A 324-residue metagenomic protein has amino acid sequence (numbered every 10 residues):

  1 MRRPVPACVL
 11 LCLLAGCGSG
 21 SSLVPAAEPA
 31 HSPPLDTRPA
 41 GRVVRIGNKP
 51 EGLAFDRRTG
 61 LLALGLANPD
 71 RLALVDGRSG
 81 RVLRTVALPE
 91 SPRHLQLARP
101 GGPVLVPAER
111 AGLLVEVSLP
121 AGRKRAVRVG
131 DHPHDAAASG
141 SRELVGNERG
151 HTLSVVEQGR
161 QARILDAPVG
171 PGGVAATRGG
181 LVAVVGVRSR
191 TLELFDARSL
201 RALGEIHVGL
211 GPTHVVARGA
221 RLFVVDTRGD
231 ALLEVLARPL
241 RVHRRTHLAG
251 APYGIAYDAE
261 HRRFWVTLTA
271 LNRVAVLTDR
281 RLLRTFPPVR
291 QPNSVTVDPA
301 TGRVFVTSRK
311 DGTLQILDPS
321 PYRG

Functional and structural regions predicted by a protein language model:
R2-P4, L11-G324: Predominantly soluble domains enriched in secretory-pathway, periplasmic, or organellar proteins
